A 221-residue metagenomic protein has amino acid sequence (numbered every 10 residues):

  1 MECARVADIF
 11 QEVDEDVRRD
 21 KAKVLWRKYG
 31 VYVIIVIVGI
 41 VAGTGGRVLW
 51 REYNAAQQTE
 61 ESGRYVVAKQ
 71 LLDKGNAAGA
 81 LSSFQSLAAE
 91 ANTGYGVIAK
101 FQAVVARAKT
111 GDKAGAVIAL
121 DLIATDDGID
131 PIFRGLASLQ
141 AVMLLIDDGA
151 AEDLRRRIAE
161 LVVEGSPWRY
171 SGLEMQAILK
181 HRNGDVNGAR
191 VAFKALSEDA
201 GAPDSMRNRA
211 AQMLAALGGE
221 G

Functional and structural regions predicted by a protein language model:
E2-G39, E60: N-terminal positive-inside, membrane-proximal cytosolic segments immediately preceding the first
E2-I9, L71, S83, A124: Membrane-proximal soluble domains of inner-membrane proteins
A42-Y65: Transmembrane signal-anchor/signal-peptide helices with a preference for the extracytoplasmic
A55, K74, D147-G149: Short coil/turn and helix-start
Q58-I98: Short extracytoplasmic
G94-G221: Soluble extracytoplasmic domains of inner/organellar membrane proteins
